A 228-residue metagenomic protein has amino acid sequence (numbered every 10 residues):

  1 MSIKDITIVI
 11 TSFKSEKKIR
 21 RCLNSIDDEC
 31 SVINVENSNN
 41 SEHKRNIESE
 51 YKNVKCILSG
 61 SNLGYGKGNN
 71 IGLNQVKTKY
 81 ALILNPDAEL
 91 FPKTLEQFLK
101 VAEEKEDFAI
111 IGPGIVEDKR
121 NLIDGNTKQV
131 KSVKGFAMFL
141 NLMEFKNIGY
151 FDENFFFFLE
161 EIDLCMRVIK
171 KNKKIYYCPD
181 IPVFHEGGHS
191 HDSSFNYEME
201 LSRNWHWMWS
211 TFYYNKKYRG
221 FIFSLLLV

Functional and structural regions predicted by a protein language model:
S12-D28: Short, well-formed alpha-helical segments that are part of the catalytic scaffolds of diverse glycosyltransferases
S25, E36-R45: A conserved acidic beta->alpha catalytic loop
E29-N39, I57-S59: Short beta-strand/loop segment that forms part of the nucleotide-sugar
L58-V76: Glycine-rich, basic loop-to-helix element that forms the pyrophosphate-binding segment of sugar-nucleotide handling
A81: Short aromatic/hydrophobic "clamp" motif used to bind/position activated sugar donors
A88-D124: Conserved donor NDP-sugar-binding/catalytic core segment of glycosyltransferases
M138-G149, N154-F184: A short, conserved alpha-helix in the catalytic core of glycosyltransferases
K170, K174-V228: Active-site-adjacent helix/loop segment of glycosyltransferases that harbors family-specific signature motifs
